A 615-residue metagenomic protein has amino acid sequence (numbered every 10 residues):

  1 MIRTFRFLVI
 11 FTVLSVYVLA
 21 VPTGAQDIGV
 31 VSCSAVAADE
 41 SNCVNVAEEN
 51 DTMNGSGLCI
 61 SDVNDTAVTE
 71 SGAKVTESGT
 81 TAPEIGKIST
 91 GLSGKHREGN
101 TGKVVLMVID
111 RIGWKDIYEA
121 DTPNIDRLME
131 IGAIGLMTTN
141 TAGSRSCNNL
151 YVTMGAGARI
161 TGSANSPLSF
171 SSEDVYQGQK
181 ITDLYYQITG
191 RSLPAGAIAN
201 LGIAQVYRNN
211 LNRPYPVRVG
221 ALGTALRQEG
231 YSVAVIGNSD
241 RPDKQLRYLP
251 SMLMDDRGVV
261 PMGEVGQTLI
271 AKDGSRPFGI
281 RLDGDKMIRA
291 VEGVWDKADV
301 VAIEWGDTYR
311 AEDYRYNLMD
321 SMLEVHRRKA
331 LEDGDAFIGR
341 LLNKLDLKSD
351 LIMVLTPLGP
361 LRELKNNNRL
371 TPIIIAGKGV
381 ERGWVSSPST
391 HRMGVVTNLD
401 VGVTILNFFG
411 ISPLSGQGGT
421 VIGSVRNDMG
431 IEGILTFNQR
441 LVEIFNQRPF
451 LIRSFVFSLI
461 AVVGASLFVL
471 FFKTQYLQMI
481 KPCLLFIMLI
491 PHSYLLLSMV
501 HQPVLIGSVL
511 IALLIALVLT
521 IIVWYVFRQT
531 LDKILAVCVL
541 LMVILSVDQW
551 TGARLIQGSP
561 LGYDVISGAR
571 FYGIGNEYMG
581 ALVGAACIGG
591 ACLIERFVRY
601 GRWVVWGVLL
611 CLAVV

Functional and structural regions predicted by a protein language model:
M1-L8: Bacterial N-terminal signal peptides that target proteins for export
L8-V18: Bacterial N-terminal signal peptides
P22-G24: Sec/Tat signal peptide C-region and signal peptidase I cleavage site
Q26-C33, A37, V46, C59-G72 (+1 more regions): Soluble extramembrane regions of membrane proteins in the secretory/endomembrane system
E49-T52: Low-complexity repeat regions of mature extracellularly deployed or surface/particle-associated proteins
V104, P250-L253, M287, A298-V301 (+9 more regions): Hydrophobic multi-pass inner-membrane translocation pores used for secretion and envelope-lipid/glycan export
F437-G590, I594, R599-V605: Core alpha-helical transmembrane segments of integral membrane proteins
